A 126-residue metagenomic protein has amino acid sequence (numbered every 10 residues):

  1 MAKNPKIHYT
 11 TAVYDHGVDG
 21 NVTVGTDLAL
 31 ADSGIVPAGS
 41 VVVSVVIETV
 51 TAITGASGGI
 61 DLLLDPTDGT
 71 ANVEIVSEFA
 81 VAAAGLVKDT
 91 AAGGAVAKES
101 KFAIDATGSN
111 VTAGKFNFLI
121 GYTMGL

Functional and structural regions predicted by a protein language model:
M1-L126: Surface-exposed, low-hydrophobicity beta-strand/loop segments enriched in small/polar/acidic residues
